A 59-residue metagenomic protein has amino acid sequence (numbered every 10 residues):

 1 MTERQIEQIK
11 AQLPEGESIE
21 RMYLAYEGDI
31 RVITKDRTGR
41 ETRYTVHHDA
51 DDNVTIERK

Functional and structural regions predicted by a protein language model:
M1-D29: N-terminal acidic leader/helix
M1-T2, T55-K59: Short intrinsically disordered terminal tails
S18-N53: Acidic, low-complexity, intrinsically disordered interaction modules
